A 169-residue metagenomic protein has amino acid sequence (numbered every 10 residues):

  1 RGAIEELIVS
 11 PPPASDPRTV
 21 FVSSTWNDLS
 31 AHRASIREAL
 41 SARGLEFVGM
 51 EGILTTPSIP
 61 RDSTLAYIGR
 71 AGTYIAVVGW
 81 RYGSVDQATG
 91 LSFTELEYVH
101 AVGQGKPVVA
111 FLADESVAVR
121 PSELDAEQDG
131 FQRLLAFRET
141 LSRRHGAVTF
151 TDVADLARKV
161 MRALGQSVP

Functional and structural regions predicted by a protein language model:
R1-A14, D114-P169: C-terminal interaction surface of TIR/SEFIR-family domains
G2-V77, V102-Q104: Conserved N-terminal substructure of TIR/SEFIR domains
N27-L29, T55, R81-S84, S116-A118: Short acidic, S/G/P-rich loop/turn micro-motifs used as interaction or catalytic elements
I36, T64, T94-E97, R133 (+1 more regions): A general structural detector for well-ordered alpha-helical segments in enzyme core domains, enriched
F47, K106-V108, A147: Hydrophobic anchor at the start of a short beta-strand that flanks the dinucleotide cofactor-binding loop
M50, V77, F111-A113, F150: Generic beta-sheet signal
T55-P60, W80-Q104: Conserved TIR/SEFIR loop-to-helix hotspot centered on a Trp-containing motif with a nearby acidic residue
G103-S116: A short helix->loop->beta-strand "cap" motif at the edges of active sites that frequently abuts
